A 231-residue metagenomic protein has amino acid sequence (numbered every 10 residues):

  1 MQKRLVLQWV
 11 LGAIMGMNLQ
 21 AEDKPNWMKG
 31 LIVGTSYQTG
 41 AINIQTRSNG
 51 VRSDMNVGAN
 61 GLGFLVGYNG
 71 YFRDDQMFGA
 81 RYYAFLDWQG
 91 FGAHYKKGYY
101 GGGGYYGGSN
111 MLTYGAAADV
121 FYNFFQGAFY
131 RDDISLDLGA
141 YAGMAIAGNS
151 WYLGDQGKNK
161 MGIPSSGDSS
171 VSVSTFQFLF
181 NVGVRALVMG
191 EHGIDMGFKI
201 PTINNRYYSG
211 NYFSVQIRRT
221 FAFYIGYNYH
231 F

Functional and structural regions predicted by a protein language model:
M1-M28: Cleavable N-terminal export/targeting peptides
Q20-Y71, Q156-K160, Y224-H230: Short glycine/proline- and aromatic-enriched beta-strand/turn motifs that initiate or cap beta-hairpins
P25-L31, D74-A80, D132-A140, G190-I194 (+1 more regions): Outer-envelope beta-barrel architecture signal
L31-Y37, V66, A80-A84, A116 (+4 more regions): Membrane-embedded beta-strand positions of outer-membrane beta-barrel proteins
S36-G40, Y83-Q89, A145-N149, K199-I203 (+1 more regions): Outer-membrane beta-barrel pore domains and translocons
N43-N56, Q89-M111, L153-S172, Y208-Q216: Flexible, solvent-exposed loop segments that connect beta-strands
T46-S48, Q89-F91, S170-V171, T175-F231: Predominantly the C-terminal beta-signal and adjacent terminal strand-loop region of outer-membrane beta-barrel
G58-D155: Gram-negative (and chloroplast) outer-membrane scaffold detector with strong preference for beta-barrel transmembrane
